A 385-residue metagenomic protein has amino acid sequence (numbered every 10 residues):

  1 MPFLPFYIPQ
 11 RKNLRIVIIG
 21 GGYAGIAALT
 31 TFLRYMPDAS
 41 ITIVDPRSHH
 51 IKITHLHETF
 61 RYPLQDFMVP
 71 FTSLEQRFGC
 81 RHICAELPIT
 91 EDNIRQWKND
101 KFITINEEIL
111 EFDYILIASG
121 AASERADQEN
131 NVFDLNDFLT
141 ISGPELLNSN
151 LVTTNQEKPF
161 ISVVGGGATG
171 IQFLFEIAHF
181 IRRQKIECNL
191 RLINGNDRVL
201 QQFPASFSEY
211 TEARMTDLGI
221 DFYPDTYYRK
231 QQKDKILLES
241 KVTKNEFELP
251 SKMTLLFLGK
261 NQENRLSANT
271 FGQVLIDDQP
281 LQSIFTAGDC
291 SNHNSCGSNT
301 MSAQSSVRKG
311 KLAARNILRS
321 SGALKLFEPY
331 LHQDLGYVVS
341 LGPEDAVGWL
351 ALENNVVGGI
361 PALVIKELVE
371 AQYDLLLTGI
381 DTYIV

Functional and structural regions predicted by a protein language model:
M1-R15, G79-F160, K244, L255-F257: FAD-binding core/adjacent interface of flavoenzyme oxidoreductases
F3-C84, I171-F203: Beta1-alpha1 glycine-rich phosphate/pyrophosphate-binding loop at the start of Rossmann-like nucleotide-binding domains
F3-K12, P343-V385: C-terminal auxiliary extensions adjacent to catalytic cores
I43, A168-R182, R191, T270-S295 (+2 more regions): Active-site substrate-recognition segment that forms the wall of the catalytic cavity or substrate channel
H82-C84, I89, R182-Q273: A Rossmann-like FAD-binding core segment of flavoenzymes
F133-E157, E248-K311: FAD-site-proximal beta/loop scaffold in flavoenzymes
N148-E187: Rossmann-like NAD(P)H-binding beta-loop-alpha module
C290-G342: A conserved FAD-binding loop/helix module that cradles the flavin
